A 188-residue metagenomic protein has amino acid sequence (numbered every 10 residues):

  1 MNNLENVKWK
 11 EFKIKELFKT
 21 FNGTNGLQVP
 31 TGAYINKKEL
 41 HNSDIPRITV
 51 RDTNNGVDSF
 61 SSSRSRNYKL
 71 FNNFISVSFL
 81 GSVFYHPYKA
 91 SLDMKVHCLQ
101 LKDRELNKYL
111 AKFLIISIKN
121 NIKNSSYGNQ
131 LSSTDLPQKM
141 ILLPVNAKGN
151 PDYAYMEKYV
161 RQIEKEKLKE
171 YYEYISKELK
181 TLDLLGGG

Functional and structural regions predicted by a protein language model:
M1-N55, A147-G188: Non-catalytic DNA-recognition/assembly elements of restriction-modification systems
F18-I141: DNA target-recognition domains and sequence-specific DNA-contacting regions of bacterial/archaeal
